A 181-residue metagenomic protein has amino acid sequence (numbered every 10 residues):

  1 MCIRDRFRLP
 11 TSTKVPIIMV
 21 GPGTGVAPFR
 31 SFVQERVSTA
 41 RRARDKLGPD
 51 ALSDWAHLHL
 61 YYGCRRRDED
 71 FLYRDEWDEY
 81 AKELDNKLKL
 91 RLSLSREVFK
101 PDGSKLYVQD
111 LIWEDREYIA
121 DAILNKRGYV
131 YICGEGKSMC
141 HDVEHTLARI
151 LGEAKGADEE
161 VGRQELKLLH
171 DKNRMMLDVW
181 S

Functional and structural regions predicted by a protein language model:
M1-C2, G25: Hydrophobic beta-strand positions within the nucleotide-binding domains of ABC ATPases
R4-R8, V37-A40, A51-S181: Reductase modules of NAD(P)H-dependent flavoproteins
S12-S38: Active-site beta-strand/loop microenvironment that shapes enzyme catalytic pockets
L47-G48: A conserved active-site-flanking secondary-structure segment within enzyme catalytic domains
